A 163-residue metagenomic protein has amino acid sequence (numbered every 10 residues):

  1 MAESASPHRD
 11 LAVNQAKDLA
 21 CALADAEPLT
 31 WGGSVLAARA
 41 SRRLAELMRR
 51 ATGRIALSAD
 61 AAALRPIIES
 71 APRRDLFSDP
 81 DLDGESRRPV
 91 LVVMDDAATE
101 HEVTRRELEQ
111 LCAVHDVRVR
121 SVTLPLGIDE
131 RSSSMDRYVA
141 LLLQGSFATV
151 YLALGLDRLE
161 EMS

Functional and structural regions predicted by a protein language model:
M1-S163: A SIS-like phosphosugar-recognition module
